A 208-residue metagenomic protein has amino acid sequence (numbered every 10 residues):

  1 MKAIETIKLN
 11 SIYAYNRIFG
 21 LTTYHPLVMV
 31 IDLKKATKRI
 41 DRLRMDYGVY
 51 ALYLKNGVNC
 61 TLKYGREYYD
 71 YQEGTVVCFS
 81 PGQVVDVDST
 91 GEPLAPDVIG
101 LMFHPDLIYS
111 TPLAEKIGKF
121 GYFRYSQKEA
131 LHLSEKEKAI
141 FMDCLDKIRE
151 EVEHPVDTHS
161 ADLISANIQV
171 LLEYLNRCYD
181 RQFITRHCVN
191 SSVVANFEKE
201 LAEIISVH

Functional and structural regions predicted by a protein language model:
M1-K63, E67-Y69: Generic protein-terminus/edge-of-domain signal
A51, I140-K147, N167, L171-Y174: Amphipathic, well-ordered alpha-helical segments in soluble domains
G57, E73, P81, F103-P105: Residues immediately flanking
T61-K63, V85-P93: Short beta-strand His + acidic residue motifs that chelate non-heme Fe in jelly-roll/DSBH and cupin folds
R66-S80: Short acidic-glycine-tyrosine-enriched beta hairpin
V77, G82-D88, I108-Y109: Histidine-centered metal-chelating micro-motifs
T90-E153: A hydrophobic/aromatic-rich effector-binding and dimerization subdomain of bacterial HTH-type transcriptional regulators
H132, P155-L163, N176-H208: Short, Lys/Arg-enriched, Trp-marked, Pro/Gly-tolerant hinge/linker segments that flank
